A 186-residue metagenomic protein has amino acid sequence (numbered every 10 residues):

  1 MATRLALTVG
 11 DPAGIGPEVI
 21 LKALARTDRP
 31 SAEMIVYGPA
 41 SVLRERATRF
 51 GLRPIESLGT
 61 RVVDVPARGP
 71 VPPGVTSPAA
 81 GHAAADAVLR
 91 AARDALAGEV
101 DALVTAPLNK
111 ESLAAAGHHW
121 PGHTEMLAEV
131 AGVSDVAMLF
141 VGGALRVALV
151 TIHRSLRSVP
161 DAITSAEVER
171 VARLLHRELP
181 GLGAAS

Functional and structural regions predicted by a protein language model:
M1-H123, A162-S186: Contiguous, glycine/small-aliphatic-enriched amphipathic segments in soluble metabolic enzymes
H123-A148, I152-R157: Flexible loop/hinge segments that line or gate small-molecule binding clefts
